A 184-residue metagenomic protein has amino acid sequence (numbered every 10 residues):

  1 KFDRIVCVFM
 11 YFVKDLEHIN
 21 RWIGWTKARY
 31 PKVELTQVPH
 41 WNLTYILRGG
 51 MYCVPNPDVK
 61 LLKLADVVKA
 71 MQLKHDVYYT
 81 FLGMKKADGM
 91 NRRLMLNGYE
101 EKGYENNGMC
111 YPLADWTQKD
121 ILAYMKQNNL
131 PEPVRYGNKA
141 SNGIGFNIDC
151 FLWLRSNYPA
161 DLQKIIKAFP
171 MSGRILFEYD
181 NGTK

Functional and structural regions predicted by a protein language model:
K1-K184: Nucleotide-activated chemistry modules centered on ATP-dependent adenylation/adenylyltransferase
